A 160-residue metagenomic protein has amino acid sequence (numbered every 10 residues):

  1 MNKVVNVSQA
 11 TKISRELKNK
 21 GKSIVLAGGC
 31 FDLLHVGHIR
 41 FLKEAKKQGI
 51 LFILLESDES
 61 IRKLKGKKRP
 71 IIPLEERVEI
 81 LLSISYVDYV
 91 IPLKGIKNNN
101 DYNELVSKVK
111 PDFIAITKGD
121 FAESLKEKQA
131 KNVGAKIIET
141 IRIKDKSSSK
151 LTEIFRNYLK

Functional and structural regions predicted by a protein language model:
M1-K160: Nucleotidyltransferase catalytic core that binds NTPs
